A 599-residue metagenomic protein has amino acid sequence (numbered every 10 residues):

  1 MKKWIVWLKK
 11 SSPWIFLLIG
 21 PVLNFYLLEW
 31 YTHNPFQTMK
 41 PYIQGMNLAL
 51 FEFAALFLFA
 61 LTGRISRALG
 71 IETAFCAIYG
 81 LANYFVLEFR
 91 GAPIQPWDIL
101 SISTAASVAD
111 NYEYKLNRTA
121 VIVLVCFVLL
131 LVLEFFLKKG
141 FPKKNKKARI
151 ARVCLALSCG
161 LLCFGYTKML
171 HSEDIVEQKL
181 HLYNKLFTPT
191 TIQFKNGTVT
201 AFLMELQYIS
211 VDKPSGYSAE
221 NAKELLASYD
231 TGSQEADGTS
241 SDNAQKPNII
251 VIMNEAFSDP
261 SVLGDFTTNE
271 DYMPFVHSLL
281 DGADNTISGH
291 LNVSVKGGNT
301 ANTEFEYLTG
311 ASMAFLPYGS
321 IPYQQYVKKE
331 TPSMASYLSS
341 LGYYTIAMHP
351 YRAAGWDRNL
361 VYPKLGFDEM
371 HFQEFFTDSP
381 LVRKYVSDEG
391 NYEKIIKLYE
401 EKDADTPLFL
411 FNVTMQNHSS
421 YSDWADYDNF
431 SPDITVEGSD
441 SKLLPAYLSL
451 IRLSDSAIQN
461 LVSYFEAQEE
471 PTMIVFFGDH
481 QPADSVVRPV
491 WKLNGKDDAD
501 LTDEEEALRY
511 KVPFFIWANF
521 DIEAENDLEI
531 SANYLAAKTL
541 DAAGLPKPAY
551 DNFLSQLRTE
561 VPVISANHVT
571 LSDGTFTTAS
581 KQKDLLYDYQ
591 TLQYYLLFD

Functional and structural regions predicted by a protein language model:
M1-T191: Transmembrane and membrane-interface helices of multi-pass, inner-membrane envelope-modifying transferases
Y42, M46, S103-A106, V121-V125 (+6 more regions): Generic detector of well-ordered alpha-helical segments enriched in charged/polar residues, highlighting helical
R90, D98-D110, R118-I122, A201-S210 (+2 more regions): Short alpha-helical interface patches
I99-I102, N196-V199, A219-A222, M273 (+2 more regions): Alpha-helix initiation and N-capping motif
Y166-V251: Membrane-interface segments at or immediately adjacent to transmembrane helices that form the boundary between
S233-D242, M253-N254, D259-D599: Solvent-exposed soluble domains appended to multi-pass membrane proteins
